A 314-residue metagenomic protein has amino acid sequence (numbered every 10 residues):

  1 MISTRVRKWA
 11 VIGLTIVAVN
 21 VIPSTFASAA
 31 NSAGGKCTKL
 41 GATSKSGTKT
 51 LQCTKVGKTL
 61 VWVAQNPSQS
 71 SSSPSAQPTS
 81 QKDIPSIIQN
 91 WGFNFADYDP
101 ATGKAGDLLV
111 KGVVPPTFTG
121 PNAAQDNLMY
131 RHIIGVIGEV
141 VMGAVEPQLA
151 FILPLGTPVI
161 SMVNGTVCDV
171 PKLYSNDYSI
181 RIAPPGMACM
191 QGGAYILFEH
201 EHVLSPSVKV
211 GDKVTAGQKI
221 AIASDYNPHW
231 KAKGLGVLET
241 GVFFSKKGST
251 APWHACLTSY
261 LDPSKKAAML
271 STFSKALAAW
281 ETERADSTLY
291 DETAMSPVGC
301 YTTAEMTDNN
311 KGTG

Functional and structural regions predicted by a protein language model:
I2-I12: Bacterial N-terminal signal peptides that target proteins for export
V11-V19: Hydrophobic helical h-region of N-terminal Sec-dependent signal peptides in bacterial secretory/periplasmic proteins
V19-A27: C-terminal segment of classical bacterial N-terminal signal peptides
A29-S44: Secreted, propeptide-processed cysteine-rich mini-domains
G47-K55: Extracellular disulfide-bonded cysteine-rich modules/repeats
A76-Y178, M187-C189, V210, T215-A216 (+2 more regions): Surface-exposed, glycine-biased beta-strand/turn segments
S161-S207, H229-G241: Zn2+-dependent peptidoglycan hydrolase active-site motif and core
E239-T288, M295: Short peripheral tails and domain-boundary helices/loops at the edges of structured domains
